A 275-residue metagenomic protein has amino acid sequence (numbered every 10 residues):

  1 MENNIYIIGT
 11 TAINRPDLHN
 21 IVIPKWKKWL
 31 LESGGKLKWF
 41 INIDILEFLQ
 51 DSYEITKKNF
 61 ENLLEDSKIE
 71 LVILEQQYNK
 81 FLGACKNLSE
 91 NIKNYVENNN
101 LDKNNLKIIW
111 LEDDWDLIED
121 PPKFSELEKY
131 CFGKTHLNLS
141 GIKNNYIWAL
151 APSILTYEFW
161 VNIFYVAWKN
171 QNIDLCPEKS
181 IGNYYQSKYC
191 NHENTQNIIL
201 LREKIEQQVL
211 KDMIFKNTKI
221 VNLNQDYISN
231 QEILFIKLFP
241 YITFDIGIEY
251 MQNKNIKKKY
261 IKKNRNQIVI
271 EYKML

Functional and structural regions predicted by a protein language model:
Y6-R15: A conserved hydrophobic helix/loop-capping motif in glycosyltransferases and polysaccharide synthases
I21, Y165-L275: C-terminal catalytic/acceptor-binding lobe
P24-K36: Short, acidic, metal-binding catalytic loop of nucleotide-sugar glycosyltransferases
L37-I41, I108: Hydrophobic/aromatic residues located in beta-strands of well-ordered beta-sheets within soluble catalytic
N42-N105: Active-site-proximal specificity loops/subdomain of glycosyltransferases
N105-D116: Short beta-strand-to-loop acidic/aromatic patch adjacent to the donor-nucleotide binding site
E119-I142: Conserved donor-nucleotide/metal-binding helix-loop-beta segment in metal-dependent transferases, i.e., the alpha-helix
A149-W168: Conserved nucleotide-sugar donor-binding and metal-coordinating catalytic region shared by glycosyltransferases
